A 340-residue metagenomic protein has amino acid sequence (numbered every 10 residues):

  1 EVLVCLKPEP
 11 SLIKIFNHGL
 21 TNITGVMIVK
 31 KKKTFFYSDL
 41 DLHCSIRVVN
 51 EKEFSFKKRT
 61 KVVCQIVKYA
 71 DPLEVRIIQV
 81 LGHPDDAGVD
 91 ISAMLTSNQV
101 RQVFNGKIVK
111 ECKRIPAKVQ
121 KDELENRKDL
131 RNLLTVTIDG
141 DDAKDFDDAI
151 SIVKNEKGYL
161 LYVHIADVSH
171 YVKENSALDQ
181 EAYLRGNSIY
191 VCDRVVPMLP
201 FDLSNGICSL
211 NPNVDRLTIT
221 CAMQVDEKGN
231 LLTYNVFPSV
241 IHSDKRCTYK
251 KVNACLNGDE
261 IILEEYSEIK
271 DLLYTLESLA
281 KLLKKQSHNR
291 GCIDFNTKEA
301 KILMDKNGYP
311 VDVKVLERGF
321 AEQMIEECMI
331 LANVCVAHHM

Functional and structural regions predicted by a protein language model:
E1-I165, S169-V214, N253-A254: Charge-lined substrate channels and their catalytic hotspots, especially those that engage the 3′ end of RNA
V48, A70-L73, D139, K144-M340: Feature marking long nucleic-acid-engaging regions of large polymerase/nuclease enzymes
